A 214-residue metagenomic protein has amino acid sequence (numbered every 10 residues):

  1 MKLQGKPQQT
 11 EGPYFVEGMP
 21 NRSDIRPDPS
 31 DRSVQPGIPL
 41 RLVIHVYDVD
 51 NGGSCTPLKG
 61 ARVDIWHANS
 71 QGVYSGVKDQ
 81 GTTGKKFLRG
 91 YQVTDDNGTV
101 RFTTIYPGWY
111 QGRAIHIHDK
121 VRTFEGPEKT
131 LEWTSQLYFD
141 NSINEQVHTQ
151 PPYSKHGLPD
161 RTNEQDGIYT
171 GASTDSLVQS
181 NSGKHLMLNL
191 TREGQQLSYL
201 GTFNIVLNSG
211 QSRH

Functional and structural regions predicted by a protein language model:
M1-T174, N208-H214: Beta-strand-dominated extracellular/periplasmic modules and repeats in secreted or surface-exposed proteins
Q165, Y169-H214: Long, compositionally biased interface segments
